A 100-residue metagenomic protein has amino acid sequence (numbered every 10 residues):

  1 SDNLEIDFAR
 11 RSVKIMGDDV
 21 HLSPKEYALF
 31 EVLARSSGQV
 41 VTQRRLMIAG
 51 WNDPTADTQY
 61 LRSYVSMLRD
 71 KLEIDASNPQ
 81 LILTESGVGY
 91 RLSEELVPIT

Functional and structural regions predicted by a protein language model:
S1-M16, D70, V88, L96-T100: Short boundary/linker motifs that mark transitions into or out of structured domains
S12-P24, A28-L81, S86-V88: Positively charged, aromatic-enriched patches within helix-turn-helix-type DNA-binding elements, predominantly
L92: HATPase_c (GHKL) ATP-binding subdomain of two-component histidine kinases
